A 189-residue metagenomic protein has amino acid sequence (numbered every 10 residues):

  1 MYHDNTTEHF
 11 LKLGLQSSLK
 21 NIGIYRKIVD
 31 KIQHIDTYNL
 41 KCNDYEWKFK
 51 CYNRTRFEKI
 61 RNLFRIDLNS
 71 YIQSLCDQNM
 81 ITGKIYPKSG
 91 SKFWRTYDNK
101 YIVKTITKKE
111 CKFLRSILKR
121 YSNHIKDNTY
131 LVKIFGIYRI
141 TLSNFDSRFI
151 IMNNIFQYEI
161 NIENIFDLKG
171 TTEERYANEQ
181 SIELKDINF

Functional and structural regions predicted by a protein language model:
M1-F189: Polybasic, positively charged surfaces/segments
